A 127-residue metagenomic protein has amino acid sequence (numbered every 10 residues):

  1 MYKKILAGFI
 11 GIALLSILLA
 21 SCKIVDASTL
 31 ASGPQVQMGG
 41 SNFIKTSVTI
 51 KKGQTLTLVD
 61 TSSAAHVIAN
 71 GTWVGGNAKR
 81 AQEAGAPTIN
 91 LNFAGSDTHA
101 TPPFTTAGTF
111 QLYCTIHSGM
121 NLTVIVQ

Functional and structural regions predicted by a protein language model:
M1-F9: Bacterial N-terminal signal peptides that target proteins for export
Y2, C22-Q127: Extracytoplasmic copper-binding redox domains, predominantly the cupredoxin/blue-copper superfamily
I12-S16: Alpha-helical transmembrane segments
